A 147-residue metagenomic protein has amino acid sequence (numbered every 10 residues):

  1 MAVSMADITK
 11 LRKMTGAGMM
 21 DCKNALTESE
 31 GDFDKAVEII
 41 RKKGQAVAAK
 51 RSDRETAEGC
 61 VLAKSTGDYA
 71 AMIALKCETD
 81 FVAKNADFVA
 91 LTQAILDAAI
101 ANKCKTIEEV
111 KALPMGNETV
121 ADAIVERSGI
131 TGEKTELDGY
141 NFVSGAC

Functional and structural regions predicted by a protein language model:
A2-C147: N-terminal assembly/interaction segments in proteins that build large macromolecular machines
